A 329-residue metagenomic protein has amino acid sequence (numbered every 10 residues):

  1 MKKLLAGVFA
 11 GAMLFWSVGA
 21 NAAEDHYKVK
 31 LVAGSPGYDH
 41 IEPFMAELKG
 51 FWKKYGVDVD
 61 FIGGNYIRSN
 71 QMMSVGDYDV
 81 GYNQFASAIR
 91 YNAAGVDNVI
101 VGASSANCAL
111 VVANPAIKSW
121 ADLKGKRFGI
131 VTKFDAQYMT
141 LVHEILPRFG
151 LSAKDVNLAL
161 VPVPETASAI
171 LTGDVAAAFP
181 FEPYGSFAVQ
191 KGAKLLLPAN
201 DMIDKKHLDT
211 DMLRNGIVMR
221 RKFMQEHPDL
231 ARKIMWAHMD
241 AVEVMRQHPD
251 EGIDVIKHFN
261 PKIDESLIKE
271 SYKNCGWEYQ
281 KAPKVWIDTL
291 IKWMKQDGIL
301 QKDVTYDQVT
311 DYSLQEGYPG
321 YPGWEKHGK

Functional and structural regions predicted by a protein language model:
G7-W16: Bacterial N-terminal signal peptides
A20-L31, K53-G56, A116-R127, E226 (+1 more regions): Immediate post-signal peptide segment of exported/extracytoplasmic ligand-binding proteins
D25-K49, I62, L110, W120-Q190 (+3 more regions): Bilobed "Venus flytrap"/periplasmic-binding protein-like clamshell domains and structurally analogous long
V57-D58, S74-N83, G95-N98, K126-G129 (+2 more regions): Alpha-to-beta junction loops
A86-S87, E165-A169, V175-K257: Pocket-lining segment of extracytoplasmic ligand-binding domains
I100-S119, T210-R221, Q225: Hydrophobic/proline-rich hinge and linker segments of small-molecule sensing/allosteric domains, predominantly
Q225-Q301: Secondary-structure end/capping motifs
K295-K329: Conserved C-terminal helix/tail region of periplasmic/extracytoplasmic solute-binding proteins
